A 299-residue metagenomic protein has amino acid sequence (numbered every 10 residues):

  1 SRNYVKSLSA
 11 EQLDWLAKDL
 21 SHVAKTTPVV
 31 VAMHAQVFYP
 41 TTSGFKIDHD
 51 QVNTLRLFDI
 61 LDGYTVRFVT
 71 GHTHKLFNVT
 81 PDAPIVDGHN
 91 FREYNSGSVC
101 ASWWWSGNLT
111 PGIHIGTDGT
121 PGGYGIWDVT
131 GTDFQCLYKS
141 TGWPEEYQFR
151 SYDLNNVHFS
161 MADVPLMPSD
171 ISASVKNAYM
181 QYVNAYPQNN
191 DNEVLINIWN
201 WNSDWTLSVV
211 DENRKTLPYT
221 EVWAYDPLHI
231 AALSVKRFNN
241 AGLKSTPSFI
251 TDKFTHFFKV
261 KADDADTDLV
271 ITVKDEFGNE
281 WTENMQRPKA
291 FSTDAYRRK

Functional and structural regions predicted by a protein language model:
N3-E93, G123-G125, N192: His/acidic metal-ligating clusters that form di-metal
N90-K299: Metal-dependent phosphoesterase/phosphodiesterase active-site architecture
